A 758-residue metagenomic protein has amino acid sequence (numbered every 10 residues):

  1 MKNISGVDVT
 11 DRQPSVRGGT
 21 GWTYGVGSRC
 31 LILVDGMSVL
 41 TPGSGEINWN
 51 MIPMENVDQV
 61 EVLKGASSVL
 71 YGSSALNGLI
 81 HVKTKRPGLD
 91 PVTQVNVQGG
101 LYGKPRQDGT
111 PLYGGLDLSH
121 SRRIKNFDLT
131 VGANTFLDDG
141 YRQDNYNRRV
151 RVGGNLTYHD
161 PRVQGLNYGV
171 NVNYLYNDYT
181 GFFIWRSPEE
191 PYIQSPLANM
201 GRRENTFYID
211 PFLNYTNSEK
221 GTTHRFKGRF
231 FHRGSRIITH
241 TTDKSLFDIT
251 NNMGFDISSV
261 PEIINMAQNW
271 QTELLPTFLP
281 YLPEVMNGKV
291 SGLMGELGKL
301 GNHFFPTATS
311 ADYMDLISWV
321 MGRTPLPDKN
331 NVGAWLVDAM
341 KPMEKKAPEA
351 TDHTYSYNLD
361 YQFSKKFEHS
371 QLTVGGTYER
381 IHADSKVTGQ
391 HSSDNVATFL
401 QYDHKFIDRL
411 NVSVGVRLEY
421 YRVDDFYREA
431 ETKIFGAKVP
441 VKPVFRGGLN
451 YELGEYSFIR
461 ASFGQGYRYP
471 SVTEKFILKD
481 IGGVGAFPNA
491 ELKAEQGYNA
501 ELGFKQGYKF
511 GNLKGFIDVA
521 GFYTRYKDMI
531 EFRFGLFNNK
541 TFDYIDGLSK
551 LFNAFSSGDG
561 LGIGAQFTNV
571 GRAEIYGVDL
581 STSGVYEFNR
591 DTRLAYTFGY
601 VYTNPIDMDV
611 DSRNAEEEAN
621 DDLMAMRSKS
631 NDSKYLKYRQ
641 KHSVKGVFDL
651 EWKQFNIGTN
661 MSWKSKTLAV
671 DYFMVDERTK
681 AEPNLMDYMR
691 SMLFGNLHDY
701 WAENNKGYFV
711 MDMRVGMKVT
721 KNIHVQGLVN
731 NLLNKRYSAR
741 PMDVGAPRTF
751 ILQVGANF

Functional and structural regions predicted by a protein language model:
M1-M37: Extracytoplasmic beta-strand/coil segments of soluble accessory domains associated with Gram-negative outer-membrane
N3, M37-K64: Short acidic/polar hinge/loop motifs at secondary-structure boundaries that mediate gating or recognition
M51-N96: A beta-strand signature from Gram-negative outer-membrane beta-barrel systems, especially the internal plug domain
S67, T84-H120, A133, D138-R142: Short strand-turn segments of transmembrane beta-barrel domains in outer membranes, especially the first one or two
N96, I407-D408, K514, G521-R525 (+1 more regions): Gram-negative outer-membrane beta-barrel transporters
D138-R149, H159, V163-K220, H224 (+3 more regions): Flexible loop and strand-edge segments within Gram-negative outer membrane beta-barrel domains
R225-R229, R233-T239, E452, F458-S462 (+3 more regions): Membrane-embedded beta-barrel scaffold of Gram-negative outer-membrane proteins
H369-T377, I381, G389-R525: Structural signature of Gram-negative outer-membrane beta-barrels, strongest in the C-terminal barrel of TonB-dependent
